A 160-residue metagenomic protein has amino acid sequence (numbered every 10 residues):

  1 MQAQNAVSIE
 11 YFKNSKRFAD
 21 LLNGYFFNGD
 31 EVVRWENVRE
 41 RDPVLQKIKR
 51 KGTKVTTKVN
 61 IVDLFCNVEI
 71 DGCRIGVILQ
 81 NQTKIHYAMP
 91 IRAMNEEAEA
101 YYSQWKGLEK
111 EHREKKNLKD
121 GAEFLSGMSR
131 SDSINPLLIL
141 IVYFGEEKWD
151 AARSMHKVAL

Functional and structural regions predicted by a protein language model:
M1-L160: Accessory alpha/beta interaction modules
